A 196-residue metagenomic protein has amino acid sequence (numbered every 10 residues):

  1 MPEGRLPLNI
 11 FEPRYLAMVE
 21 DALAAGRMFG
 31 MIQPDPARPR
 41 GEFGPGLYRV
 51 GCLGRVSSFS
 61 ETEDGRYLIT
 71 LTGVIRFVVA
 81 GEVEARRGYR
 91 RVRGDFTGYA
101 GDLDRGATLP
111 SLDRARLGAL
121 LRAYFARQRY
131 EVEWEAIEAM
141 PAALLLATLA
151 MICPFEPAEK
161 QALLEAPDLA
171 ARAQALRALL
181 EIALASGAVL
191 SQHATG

Functional and structural regions predicted by a protein language model:
M1-V132, A158, L169-R172, A178-G196: Positively charged
A115, A143-A147, Q174: Non-catalytic, well-ordered alpha-helical scaffold segments
I137-F155: Core structural elements
